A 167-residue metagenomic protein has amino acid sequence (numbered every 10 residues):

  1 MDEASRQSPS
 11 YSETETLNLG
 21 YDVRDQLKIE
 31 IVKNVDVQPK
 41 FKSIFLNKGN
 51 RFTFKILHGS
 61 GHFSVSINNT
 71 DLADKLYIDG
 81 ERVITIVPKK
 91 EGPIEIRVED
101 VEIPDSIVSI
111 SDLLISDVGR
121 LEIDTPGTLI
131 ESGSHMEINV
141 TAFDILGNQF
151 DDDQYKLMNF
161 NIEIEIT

Functional and structural regions predicted by a protein language model:
M1-T167: Extracytoplasmic soluble-region selector
